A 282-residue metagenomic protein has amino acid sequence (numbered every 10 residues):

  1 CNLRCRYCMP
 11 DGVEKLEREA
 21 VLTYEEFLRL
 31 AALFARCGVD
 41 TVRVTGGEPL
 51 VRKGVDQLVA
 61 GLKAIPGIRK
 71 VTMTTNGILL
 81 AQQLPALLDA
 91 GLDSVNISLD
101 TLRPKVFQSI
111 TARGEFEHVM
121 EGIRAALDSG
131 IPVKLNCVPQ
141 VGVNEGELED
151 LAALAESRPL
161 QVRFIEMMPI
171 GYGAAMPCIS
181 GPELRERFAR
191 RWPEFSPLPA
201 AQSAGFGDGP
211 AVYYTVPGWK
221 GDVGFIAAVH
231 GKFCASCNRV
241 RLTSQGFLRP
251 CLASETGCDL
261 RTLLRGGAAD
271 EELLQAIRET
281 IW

Functional and structural regions predicted by a protein language model:
L3-K70: Conserved alpha-helical substructure of the radical SAM core
V39, I68, L92, G130-P132 (+1 more regions): A structural motif
V42-V44, V71-M73, V95-I97, V133-L135 (+1 more regions): Hydrophobic faces of well-ordered beta-strands that scaffold small-molecule active sites in alpha/beta enzyme cores
V44-E48, T74-N76, G246: Glycine-rich beta-strand-to-loop/alpha-helix junction loops that act as flexible
L88-V95, E156-Q161: Glycine-enriched alpha-helix->loop->beta-strand junction motifs that scaffold or abut catalytic
D100, K105-Q108, R113-D222: Radical SAM enzyme [4Fe-4S]-AdoMet core and its adjacent flexible, acidic and glycine-rich loops/tails across
G171-W282: Accessory C-terminal segments flanking Radical SAM cores
